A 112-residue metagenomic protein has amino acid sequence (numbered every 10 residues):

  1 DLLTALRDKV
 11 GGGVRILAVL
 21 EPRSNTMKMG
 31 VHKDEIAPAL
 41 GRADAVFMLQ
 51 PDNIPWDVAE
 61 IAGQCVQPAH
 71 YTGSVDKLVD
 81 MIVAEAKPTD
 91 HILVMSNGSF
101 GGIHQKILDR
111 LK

Functional and structural regions predicted by a protein language model:
D1-K112: ATP-dependent carboxylate-amine ligase
